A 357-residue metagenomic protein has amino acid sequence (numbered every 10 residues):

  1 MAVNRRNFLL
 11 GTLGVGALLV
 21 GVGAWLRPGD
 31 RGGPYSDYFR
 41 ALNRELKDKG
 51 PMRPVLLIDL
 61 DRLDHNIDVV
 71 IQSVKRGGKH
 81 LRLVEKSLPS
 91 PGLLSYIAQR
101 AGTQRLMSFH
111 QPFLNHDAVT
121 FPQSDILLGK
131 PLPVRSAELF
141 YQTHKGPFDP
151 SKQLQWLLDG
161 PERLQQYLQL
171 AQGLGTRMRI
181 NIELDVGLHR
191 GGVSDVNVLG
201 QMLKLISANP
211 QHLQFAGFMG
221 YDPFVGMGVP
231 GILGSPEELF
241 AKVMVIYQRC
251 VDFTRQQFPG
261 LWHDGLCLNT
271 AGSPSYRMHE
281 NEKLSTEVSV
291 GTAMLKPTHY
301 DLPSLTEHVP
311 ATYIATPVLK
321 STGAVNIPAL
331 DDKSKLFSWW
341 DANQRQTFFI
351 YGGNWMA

Functional and structural regions predicted by a protein language model:
A2-Q142: A charged N-terminal "starter" segment
T12, G173, R179, D185-E307: Active-site loop/helix belt of alpha/beta enzymes
K47-D59, S124-L127, K145-Q155, V229-A241: Glycine-rich tight-turn/loop motif centered on a GG-T
L57-D64, D68, P91, P161 (+4 more regions): Electropositive phosphate-/nucleotide-binding environments in soluble metabolic enzymes
V70, Y167, Y247: Aromatic/hydrophobic pocket-lining residues that form π-stacking "cages" and hydrophobic walls in ligand
R82-V229: Active-site-proximal beta-alpha core segment in soluble small-molecule metabolic enzymes
S151-L157, P236-L239, H263-G265, S334-F349: Glycine-rich, flexible loop segments associated with nucleotide phosphate handling
P274-I350, N354-M356: Active-site loop ensemble at the mouth of alpha/beta enzyme cores that anchors a bound cofactor
